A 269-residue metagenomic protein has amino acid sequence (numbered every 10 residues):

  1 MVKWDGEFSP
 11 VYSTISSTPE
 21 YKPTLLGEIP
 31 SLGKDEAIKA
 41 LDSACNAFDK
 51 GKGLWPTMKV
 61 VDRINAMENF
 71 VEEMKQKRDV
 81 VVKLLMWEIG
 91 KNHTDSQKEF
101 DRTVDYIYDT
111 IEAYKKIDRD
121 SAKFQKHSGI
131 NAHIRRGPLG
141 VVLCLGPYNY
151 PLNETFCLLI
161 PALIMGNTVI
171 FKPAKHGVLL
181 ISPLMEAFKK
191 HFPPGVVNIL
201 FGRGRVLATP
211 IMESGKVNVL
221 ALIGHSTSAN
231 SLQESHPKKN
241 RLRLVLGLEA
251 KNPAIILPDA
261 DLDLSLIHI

Functional and structural regions predicted by a protein language model:
M1-I29, D62-N69, D101, K116-L145 (+1 more regions): Terminal low-complexity tails and localization/encapsulation signals of metabolic enzymes
V2-K3, I89, F192: A broad structural signal for alpha-helix termini and local helix breaks/kinks
S13-T24, C45-V60, P193, E213-G215 (+1 more regions): Short, charged helix-to-loop "capping" segments that act as catalytic/coupling loops
S17, A113, D261-L262: Active-site/binding-pocket entry motifs
E20-I117: Glycine-rich loop-to-alpha-helix module at the N-terminal edge of alpha/beta enzyme cores
R119-L264: Rossmann-like NAD(P) dinucleotide-binding subdomain of oxidoreductase/dehydrogenase enzymes
I267-I269: Conserved small/polar residues in nucleotide/adenosyl-binding loops
